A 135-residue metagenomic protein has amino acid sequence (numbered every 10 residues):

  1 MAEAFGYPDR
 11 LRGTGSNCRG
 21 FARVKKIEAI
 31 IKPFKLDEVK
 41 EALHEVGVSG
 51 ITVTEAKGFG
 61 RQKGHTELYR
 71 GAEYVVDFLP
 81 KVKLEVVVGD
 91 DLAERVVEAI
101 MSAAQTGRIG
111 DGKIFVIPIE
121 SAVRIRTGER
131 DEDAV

Functional and structural regions predicted by a protein language model:
A2-V135: Positively charged, small/polar-rich N-terminal and surface patches that mediate targeting and assembly and bind
